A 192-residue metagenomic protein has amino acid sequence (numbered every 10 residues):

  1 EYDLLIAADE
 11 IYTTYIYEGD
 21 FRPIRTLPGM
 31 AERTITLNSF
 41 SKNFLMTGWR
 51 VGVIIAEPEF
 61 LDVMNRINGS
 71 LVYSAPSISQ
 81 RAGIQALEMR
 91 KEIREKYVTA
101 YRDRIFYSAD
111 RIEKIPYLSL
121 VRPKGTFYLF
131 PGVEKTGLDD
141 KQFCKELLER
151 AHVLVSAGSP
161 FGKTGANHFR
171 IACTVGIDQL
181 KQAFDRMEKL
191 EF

Functional and structural regions predicted by a protein language model:
E1-F192: PLP-dependent class I/II
